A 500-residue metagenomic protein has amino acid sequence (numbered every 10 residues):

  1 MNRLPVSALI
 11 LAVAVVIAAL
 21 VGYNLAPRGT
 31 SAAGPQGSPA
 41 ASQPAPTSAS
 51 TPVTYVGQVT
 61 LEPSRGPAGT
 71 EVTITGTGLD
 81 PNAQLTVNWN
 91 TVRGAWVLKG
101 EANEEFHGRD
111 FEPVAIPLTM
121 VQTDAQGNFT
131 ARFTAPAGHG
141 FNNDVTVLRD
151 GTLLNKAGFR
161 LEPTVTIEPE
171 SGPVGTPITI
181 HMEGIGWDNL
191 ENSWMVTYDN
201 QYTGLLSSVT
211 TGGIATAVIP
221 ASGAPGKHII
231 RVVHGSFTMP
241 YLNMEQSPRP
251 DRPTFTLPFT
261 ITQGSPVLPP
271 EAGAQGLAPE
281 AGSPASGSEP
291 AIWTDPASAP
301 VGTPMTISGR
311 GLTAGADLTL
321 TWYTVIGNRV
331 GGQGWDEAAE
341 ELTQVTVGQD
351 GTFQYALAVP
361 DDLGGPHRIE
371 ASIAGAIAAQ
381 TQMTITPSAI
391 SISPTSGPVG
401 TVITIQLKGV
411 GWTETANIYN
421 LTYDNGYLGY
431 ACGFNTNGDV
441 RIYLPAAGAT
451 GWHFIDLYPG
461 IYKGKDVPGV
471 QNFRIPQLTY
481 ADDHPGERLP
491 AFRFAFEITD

Functional and structural regions predicted by a protein language model:
N2-D500: Extracytoplasmic/secretory-pathway segments with low complexity and glycosylation-like composition
